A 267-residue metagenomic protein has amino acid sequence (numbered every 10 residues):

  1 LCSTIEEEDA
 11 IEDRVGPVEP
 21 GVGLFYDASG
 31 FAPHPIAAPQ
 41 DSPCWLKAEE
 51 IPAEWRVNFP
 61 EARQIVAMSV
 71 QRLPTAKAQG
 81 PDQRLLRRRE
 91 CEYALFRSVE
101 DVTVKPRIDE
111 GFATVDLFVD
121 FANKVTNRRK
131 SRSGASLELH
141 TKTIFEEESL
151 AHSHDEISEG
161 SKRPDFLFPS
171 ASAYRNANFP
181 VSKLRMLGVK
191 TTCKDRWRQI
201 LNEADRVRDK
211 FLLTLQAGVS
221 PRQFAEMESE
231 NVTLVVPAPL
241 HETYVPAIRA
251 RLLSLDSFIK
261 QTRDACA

Functional and structural regions predicted by a protein language model:
L1-A62: Terminal, charged accessory segments of proteins
I11-D13, L24, A217-A267: Domain-level recognition of nuclease-like catalytic cores that cleave nucleotide substrates
L46-A135: Interdomain/boundary linker segments immediately adjacent to catalytic/signaling cores
T114-K162: Acidic-basic catalytic patches of nuclease active cores, encompassing PD-(D/E)XK and other metal-cofactor nuclease
F145, F166-C193, I200-N202, L212-L213: Conserved catalytic cores of phosphodiester-cleaving nucleases, focusing on short active-site segments
S161-R163, K194-R196, V219-P221, T243: Flexible loop/turn segments at secondary-structure boundaries
R185, R208-L213, N231-L234: Hydrophobic beta-strand segments of well-ordered beta-sheets in folded domains
R198-E203, Q223-M227: A short acidic, amphipathic alpha-helical/loop segment
